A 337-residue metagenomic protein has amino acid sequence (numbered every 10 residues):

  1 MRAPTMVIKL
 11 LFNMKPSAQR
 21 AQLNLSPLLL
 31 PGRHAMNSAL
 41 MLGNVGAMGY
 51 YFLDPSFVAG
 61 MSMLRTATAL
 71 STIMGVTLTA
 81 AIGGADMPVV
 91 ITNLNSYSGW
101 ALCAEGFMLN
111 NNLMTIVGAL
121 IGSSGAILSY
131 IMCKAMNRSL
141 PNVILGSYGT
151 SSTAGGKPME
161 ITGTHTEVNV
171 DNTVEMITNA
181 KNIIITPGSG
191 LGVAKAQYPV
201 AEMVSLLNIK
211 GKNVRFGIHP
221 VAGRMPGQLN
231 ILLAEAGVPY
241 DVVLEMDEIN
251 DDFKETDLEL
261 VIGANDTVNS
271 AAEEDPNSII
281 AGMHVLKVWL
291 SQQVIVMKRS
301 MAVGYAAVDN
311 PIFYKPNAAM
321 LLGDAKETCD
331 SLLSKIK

Functional and structural regions predicted by a protein language model:
M1-V89, N93-S96, M114, A119 (+2 more regions): Acidic, glycine-enriched active-site microenvironments
Q19-Q22, S26-P27, V45, S147-I161 (+2 more regions): Gly-rich Lys/Arg/Thr-decorated short loops/hinges at beta-loop-alpha junctions or inter-strand turns that position
G83, Y97-P141: Mobile "lid/hinge" segments at catalytic clefts and subdomain interfaces of large enzymes
A85-M87, R138, A319: Conformational gate/switch positions in structured elements
P88, A104-G106, I177: Proline/glycine-anchored alpha-helix kink/cap motifs
V90-I91, N95-A101, E235, P311: Flexible glycine/proline-rich, aromatic-decorated loop/lid segments
L120-A180: Membrane-interfacial segments at transmembrane helix termini in multi-pass membrane proteins
M159-A325, S331-K337: Structured cytosolic domains appended to multi-pass membrane proteins
